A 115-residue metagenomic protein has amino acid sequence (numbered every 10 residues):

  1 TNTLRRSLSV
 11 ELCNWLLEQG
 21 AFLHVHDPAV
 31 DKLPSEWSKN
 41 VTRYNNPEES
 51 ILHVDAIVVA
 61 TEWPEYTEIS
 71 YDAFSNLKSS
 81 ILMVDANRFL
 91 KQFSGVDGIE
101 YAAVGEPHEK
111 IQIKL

Functional and structural regions predicted by a protein language model:
T1-L115: Structural/interface elements that position substrates and couple domains in central-metabolism enzymes
